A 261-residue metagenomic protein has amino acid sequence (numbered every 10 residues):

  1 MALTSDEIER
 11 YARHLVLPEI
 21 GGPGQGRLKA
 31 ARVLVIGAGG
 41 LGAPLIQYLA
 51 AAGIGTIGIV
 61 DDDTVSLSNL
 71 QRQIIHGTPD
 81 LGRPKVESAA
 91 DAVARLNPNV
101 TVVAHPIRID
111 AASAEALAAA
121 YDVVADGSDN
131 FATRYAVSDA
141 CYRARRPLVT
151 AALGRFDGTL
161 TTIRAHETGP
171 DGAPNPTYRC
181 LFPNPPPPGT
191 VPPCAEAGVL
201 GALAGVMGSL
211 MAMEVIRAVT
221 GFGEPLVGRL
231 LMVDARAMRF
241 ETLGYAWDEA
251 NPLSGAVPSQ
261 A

Functional and structural regions predicted by a protein language model:
M1-A261: Adenine nucleotide-associated cytosolic modules
